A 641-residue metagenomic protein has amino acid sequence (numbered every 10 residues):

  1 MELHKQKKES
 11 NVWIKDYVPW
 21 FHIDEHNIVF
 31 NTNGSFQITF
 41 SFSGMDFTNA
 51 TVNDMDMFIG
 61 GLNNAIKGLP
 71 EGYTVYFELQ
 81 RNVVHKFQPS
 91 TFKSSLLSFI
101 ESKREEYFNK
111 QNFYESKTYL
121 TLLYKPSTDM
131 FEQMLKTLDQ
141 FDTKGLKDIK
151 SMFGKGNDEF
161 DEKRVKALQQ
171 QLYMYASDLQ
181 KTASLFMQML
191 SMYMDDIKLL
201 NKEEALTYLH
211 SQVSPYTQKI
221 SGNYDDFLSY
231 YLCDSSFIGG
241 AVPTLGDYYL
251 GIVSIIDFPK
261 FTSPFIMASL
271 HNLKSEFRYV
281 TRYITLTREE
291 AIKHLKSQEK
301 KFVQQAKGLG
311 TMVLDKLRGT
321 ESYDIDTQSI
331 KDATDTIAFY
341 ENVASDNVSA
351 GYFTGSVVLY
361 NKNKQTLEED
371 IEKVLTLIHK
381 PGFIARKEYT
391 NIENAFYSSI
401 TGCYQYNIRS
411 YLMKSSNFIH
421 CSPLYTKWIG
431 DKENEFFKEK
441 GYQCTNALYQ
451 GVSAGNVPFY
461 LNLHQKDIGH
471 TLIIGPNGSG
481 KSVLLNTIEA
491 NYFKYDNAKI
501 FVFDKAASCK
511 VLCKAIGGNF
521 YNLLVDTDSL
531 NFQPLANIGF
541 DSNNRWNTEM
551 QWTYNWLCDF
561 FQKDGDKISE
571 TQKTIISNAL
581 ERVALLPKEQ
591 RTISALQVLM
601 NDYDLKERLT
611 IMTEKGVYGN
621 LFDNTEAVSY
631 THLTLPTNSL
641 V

Functional and structural regions predicted by a protein language model:
M1-K427: Extended, folded cores of ATP/NTP-driven motor/assembly subunits in large transport and secretion machines
F42-A50, L168, Y352-Y360, G469-G475 (+3 more regions): Glycine- and acidic
D46, E78-Q80, H85-P89, E106-Q111 (+3 more regions): Switch/coupling segment of Walker-type NTPase motor domains
V52, I59-K67, G441-V525: Glycine-rich phosphate-binding loop of nucleotide-binding enzymes
T74, E78-T121, K563, K567-K573 (+1 more regions): Structural flexibility/helix-modulation signal
I408-A447, V452-G455: Core mixed alpha/beta domains of very large multi-subunit molecular machines
T631-T637: Conserved small/polar residues in nucleotide/adenosyl-binding loops
